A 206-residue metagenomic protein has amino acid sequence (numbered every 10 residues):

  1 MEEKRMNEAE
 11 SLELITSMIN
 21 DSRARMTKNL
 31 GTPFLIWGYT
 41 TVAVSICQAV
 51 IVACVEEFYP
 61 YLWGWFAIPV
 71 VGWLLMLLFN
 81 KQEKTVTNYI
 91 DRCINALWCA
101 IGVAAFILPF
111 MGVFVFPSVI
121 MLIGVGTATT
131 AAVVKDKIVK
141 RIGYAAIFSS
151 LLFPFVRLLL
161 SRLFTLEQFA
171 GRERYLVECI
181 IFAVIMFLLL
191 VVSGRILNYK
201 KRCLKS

Functional and structural regions predicted by a protein language model:
M1-L30: N-terminal juxtamembrane cytosolic/stromal segments of multi-pass membrane proteins
R25-I107: Selected alpha-helical membrane-embedding segments in polytopic membrane proteins
L30-T41, W65-P69, F116-V119, I123 (+4 more regions): Hydrophobic alpha-helical transmembrane segments of polytopic
V42-I46, V50, V71-L74, F110 (+4 more regions): Membrane-embedded alpha-helical segments of small multi-pass membrane proteins
A53-L62, L108-S118, T165-E178: Membrane-helix interface and helix-disruption motif detector
N88-L151: Membrane-proximal helix-loop-helix units in multi-pass membrane proteins
G126-S206: Terminal transmembrane helical module of multi-pass membrane proteins
